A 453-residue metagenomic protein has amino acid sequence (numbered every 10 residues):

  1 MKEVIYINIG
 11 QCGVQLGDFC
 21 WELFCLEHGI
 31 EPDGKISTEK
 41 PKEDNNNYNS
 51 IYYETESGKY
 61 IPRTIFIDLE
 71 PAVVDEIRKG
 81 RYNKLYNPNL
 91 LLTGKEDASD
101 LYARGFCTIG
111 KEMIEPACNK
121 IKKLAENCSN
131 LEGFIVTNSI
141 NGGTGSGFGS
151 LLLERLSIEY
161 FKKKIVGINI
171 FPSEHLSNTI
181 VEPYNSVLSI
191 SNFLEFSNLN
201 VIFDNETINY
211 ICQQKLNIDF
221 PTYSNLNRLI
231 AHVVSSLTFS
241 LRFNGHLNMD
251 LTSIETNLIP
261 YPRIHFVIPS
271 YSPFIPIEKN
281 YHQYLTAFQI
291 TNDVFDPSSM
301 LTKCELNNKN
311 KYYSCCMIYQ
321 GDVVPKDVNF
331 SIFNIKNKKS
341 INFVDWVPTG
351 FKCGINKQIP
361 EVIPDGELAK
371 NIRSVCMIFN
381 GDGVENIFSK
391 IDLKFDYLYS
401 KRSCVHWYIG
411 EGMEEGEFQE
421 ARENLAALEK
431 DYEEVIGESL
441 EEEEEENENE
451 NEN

Functional and structural regions predicted by a protein language model:
M1-N453: Terminal, contiguous helix-loop blocks that mediate binding/assembly
